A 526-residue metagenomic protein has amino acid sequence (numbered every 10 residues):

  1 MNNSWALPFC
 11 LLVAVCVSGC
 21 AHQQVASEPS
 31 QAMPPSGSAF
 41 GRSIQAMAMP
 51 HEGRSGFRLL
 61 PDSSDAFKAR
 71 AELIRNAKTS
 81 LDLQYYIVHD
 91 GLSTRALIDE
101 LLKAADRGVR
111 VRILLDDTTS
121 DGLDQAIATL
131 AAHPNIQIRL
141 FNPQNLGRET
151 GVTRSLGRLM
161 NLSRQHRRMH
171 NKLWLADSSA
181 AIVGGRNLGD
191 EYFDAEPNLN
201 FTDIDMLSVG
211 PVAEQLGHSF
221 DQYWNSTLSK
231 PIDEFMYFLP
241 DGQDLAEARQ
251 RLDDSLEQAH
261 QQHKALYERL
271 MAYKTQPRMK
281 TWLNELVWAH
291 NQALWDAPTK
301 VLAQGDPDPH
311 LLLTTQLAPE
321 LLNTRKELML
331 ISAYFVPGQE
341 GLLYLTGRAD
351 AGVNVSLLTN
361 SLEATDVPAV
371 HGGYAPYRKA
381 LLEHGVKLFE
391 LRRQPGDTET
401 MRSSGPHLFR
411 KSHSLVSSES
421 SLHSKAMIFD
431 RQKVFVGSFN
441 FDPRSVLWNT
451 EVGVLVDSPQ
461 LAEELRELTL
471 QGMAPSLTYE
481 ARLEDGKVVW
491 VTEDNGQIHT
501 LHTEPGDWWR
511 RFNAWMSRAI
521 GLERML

Functional and structural regions predicted by a protein language model:
M1-F9: Bacterial N-terminal signal peptides that target proteins for export
P8-S18: Bacterial N-terminal signal peptides
C20-K172, A176-L526: Charged, low-complexity intrinsically disordered terminal segments
